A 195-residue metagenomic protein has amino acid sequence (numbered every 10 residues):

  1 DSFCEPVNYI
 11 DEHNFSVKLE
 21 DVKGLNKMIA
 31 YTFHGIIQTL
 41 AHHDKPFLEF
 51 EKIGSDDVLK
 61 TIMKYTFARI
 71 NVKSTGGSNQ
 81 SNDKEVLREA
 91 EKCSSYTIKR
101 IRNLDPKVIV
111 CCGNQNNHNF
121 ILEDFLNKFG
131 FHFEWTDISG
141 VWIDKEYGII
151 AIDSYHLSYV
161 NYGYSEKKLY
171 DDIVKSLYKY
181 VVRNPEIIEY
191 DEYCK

Functional and structural regions predicted by a protein language model:
D1-L104, V108, N114, H118-F120: A polyanion-binding, active-site-adjacent surface
D11, K84-I98, H118-K195: C-terminal capping/extension of enzyme domains
K107-V110, I149-A151: Hydrophobic beta-strand segments of well-ordered beta-sheets in folded domains
